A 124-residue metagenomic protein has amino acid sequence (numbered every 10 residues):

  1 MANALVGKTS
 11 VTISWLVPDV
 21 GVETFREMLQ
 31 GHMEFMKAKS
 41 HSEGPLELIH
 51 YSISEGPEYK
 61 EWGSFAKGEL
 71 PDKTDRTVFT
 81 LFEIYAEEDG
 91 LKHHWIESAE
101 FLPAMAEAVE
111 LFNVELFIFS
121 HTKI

Functional and structural regions predicted by a protein language model:
M1-T80, I84-I96, E110-I124: Short S/T/G/P-rich N-terminal loop/turn motif that feeds into the first structured element of a domain
L102-A104: N-terminal soluble domains immediately following signal/targeting peptides that reside in extracytoplasmic
